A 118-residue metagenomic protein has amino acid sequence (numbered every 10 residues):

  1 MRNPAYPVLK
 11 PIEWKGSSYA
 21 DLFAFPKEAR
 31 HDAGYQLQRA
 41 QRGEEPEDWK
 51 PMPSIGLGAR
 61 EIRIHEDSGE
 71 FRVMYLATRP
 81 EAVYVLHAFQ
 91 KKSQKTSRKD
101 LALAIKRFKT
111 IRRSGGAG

Functional and structural regions predicted by a protein language model:
M1-E70, R79-A82, Q90-G118: Basic, Lys/Arg-enriched alpha-helical interface segments
V73: Portal/gating segments that form or line small-molecule/metal binding sites
L76: Catalytic DNA-binding helix-loop module of base-excision-repair DNA glycosylases/AP lyases
L86: ATP-dependent carboxylate-activation loops
